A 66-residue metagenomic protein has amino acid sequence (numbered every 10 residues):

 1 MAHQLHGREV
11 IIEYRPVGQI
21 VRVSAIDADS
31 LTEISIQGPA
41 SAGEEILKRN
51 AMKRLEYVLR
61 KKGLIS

Functional and structural regions predicted by a protein language model:
L5-K62: Amphipathic, hydrophobic secondary-structure cores in small proteins
